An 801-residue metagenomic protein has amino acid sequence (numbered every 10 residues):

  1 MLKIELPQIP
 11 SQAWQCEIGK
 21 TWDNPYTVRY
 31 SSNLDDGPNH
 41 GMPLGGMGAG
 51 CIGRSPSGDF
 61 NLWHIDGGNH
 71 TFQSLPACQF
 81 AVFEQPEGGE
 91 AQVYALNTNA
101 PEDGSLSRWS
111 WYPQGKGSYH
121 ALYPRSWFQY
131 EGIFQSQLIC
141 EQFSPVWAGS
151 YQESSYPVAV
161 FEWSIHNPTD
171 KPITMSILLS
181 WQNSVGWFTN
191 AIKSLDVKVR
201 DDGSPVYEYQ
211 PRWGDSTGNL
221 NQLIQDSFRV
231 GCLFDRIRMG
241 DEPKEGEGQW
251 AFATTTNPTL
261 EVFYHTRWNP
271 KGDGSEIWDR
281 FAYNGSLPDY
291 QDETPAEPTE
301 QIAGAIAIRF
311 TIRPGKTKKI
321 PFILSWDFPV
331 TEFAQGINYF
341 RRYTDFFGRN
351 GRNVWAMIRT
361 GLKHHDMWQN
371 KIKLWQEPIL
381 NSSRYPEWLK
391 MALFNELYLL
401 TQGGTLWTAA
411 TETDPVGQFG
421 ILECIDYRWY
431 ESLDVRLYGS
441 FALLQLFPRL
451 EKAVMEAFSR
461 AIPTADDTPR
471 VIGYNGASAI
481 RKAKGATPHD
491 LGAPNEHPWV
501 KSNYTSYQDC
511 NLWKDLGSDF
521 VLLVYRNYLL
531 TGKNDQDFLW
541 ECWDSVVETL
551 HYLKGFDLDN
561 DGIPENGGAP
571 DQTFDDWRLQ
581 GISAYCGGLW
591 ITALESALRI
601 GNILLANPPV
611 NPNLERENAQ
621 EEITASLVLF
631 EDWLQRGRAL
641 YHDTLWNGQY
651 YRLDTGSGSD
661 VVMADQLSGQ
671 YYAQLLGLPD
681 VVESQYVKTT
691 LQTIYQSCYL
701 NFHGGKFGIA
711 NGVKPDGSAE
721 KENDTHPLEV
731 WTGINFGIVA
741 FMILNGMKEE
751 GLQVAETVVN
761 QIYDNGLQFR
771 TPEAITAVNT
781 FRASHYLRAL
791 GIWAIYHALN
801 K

Functional and structural regions predicted by a protein language model:
M1-G88, V93-L96: Beta-strand-rich N-terminal accessory domains
L2-P25, S31, W127, G132-Q135 (+7 more regions): Acidic/polar, glycine-enriched structural segments that form the non-catalytic walls/loops of the carbohydrate-binding
P43-G58, H70-A91, A121-L122, E131-S136 (+5 more regions): Short, solvent-exposed loop/edge-beta patches enriched in aromatic
C51, S55-P56, N167-I173, W181-T189 (+16 more regions): A generic secondary-structure signal for well-formed alpha-helical elements
S57-N61, G67-I133, D235-N284: An extended acidic
A81-P86, A91-G104, N167, D215-N219 (+12 more regions): Aromatic-rich carbohydrate-recognition surfaces in CAZymes
P415-G420, L491-L512, E565-S583, G648-T655 (+2 more regions): Acidic/His metal-coordination segments adjacent to aromatic residues that form catalytic metal sites in metalloenzymes
L433-P463, D519-L522, W540, D544 (+4 more regions): Active-site core of glycosidic bond-cleaving carbohydrate-active enzymes
